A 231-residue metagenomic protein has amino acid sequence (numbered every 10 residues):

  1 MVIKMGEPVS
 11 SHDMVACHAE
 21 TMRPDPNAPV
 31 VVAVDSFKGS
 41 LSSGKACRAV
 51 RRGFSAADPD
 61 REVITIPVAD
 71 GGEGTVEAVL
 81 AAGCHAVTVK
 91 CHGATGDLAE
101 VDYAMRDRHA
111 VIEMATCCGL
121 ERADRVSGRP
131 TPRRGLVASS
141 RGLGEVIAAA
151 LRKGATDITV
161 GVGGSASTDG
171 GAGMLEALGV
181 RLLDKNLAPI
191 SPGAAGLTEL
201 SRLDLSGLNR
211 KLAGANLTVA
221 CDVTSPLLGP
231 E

Functional and structural regions predicted by a protein language model:
M1-I3, H12: Intrinsic low-complexity, disordered N-terminal segments enriched in polar/charged/small residues
I3-M5, R23: Serine/threonine-rich, low-complexity intrinsically disordered segments
E7-P8, A16: Short linear motifs in low-complexity or flexible loops
V15-V162, A166-E231: N-terminal loops that bind phosphate or other acidic moieties and the adjacent beta-alpha structural core
